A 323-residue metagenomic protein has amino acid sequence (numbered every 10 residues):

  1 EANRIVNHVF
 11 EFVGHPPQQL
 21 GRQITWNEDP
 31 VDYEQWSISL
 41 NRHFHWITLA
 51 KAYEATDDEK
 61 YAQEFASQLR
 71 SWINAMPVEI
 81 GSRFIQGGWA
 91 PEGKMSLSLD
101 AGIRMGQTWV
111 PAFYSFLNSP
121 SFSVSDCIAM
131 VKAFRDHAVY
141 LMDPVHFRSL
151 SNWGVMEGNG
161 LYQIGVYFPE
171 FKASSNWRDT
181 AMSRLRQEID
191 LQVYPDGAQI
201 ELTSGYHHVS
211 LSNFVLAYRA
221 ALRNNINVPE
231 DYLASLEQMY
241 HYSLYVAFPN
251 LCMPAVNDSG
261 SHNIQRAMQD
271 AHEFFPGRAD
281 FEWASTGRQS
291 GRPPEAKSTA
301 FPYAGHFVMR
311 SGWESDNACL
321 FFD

Functional and structural regions predicted by a protein language model:
E1-L20: Hydrophobic alpha-helical membrane-insertion signals
E1-V6, A112-F113, I164, A181 (+3 more regions): Generic structural signal of hydrophobic/aromatic residues within well-ordered alpha-helices of folded domains
E1-V6, F44, S298-T299: Replace the tail clause
A2, V13, S123, G260-I264: Intrinsic-disorder-associated interaction segments
H8, V31, A181-S183, G197 (+3 more regions): Glycine-centered flexibility motif
V9-V13, I47, F275: Short, flexible helical or helix-coil boundary motifs
P17-E237: Aromatic-lined, polymer-binding surfaces characteristic of secreted/periplasmic polysaccharide-degrading enzymes
E201-D323: Extended polysaccharide-engagement surfaces of secreted carbohydrate-active enzymes
